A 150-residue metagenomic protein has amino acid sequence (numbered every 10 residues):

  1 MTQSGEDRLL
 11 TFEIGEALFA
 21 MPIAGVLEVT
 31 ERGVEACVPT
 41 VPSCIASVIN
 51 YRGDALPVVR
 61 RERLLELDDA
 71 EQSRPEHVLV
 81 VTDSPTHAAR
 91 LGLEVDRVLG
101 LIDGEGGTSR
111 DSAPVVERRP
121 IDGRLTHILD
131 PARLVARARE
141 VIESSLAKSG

Functional and structural regions predicted by a protein language model:
M1-G150: An acidic, low-aromatic, low-complexity terminal/linker signal
